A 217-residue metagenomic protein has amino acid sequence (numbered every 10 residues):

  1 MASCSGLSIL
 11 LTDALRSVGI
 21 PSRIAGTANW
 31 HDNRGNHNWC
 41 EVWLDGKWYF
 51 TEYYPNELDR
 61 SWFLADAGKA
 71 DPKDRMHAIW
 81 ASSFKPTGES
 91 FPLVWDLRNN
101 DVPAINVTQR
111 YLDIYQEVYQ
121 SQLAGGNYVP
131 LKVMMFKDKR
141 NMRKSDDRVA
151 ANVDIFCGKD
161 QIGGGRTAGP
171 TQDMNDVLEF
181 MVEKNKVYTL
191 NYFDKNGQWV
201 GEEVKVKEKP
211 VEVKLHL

Functional and structural regions predicted by a protein language model:
M1-A25, C40: Cysteine-centered nucleophilic/redox motifs
S17, A28-N33, N38, V42-W199: His-Asp-centered catalytic microenvironments across diverse enzyme cores, prominently the transglutaminase-like
F193-L217: Structured interaction patches on ligand/partner-binding surfaces of diverse proteins
